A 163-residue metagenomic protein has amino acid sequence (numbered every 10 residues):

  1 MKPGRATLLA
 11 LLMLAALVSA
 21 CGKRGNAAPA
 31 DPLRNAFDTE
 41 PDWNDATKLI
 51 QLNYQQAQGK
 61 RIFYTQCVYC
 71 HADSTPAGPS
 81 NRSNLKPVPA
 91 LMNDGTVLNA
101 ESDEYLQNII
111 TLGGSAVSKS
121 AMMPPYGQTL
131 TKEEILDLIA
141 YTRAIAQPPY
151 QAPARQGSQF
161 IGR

Functional and structural regions predicted by a protein language model:
M1-L8: Bacterial N-terminal signal peptides that target proteins for export
L8-L14: Sec-dependent N-terminal signal peptides
L17-A20: C-terminal motif of bacterial Sec signal peptides marking the signal peptidase cleavage site
G25-I62, A152, S158-R163: Electrostatic cytochrome c docking/interface patches
G25-N26, Y54, K60-V88, L112-S120 (+1 more regions): Periplasmic/extracellular electron-transfer cofactor-ligation site, primarily the c-type cytochrome heme-c attachment
K48-I50, Y69-C70, S80-L85, G95-L98 (+4 more regions): Mature, folded catalytic cores of secreted/periplasmic enzymes
A57-V68, E101-Y105, T129-K132, A154-Q156: Sequence context surrounding c-type heme c attachment/ligation sites in exported
N84-R143: Extracytoplasmic electron-transfer domains, predominantly the class I c-type cytochrome c fold
